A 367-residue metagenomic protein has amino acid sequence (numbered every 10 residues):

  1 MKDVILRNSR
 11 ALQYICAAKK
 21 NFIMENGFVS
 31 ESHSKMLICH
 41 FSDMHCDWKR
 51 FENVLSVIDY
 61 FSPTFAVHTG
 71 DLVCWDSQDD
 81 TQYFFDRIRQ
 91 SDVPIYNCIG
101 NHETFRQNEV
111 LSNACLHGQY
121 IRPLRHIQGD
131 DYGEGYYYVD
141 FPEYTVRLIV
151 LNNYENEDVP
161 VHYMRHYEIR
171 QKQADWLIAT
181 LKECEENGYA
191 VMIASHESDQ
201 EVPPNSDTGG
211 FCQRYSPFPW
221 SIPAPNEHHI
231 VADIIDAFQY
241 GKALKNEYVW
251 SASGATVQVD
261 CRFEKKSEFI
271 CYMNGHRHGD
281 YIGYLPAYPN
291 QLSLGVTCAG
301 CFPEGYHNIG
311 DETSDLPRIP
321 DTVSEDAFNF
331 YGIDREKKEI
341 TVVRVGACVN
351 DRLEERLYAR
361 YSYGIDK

Functional and structural regions predicted by a protein language model:
K2-F22, S32, P286, Y306-K367: A short C-terminal boundary segment appended to hydrolase-like catalytic domains
K2-Y83: N-terminal active-site segment of His-dependent metallophosphoesterases
E25-H33, V139-P142, C261-F263: Short boundary motifs at domain starts and secondary-structure transition points
F28, D59-F65, R147-I149, V161-A287: His/acidic metal-ligating clusters that form di-metal
I38-H40, A66-H68, N97-C98, I193 (+1 more regions): Residue-level marker for buried hydrophobic side chains located in beta-strands that build the well-ordered beta-sheet
D43, G70-D71, G100-N101, L151 (+2 more regions): Active-site glycine-centered loops adjacent to acidic/histidine catalytic or metal-binding residues that shape
H45-C46, E103-T104, N153-N156, E197-E201 (+4 more regions): Short, solvent-exposed loop/turn segments at secondary-structure junctions
Q78-K182, P217-I222, I230-D233, A237-Y240 (+3 more regions): Extended active-site neighborhood of metal-dependent phosphoesterases/phosphodiesterases
